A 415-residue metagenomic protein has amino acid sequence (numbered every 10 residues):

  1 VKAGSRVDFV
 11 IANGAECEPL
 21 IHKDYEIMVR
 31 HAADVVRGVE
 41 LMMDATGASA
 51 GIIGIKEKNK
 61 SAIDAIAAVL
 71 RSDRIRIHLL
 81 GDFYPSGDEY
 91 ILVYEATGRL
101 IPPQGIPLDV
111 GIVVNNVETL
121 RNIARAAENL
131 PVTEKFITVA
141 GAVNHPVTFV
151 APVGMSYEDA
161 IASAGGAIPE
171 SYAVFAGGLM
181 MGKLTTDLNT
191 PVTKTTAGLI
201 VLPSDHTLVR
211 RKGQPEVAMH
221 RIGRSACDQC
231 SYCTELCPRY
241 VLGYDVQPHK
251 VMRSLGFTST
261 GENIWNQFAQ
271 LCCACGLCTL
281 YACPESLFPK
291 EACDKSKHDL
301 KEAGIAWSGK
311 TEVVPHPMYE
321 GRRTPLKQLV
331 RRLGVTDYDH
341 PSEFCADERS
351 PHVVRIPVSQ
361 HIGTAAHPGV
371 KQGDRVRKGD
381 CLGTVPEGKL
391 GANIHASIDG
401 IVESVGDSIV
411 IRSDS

Functional and structural regions predicted by a protein language model:
K2-D8, A12, A48-D159, S163-E170 (+1 more regions): Hydrophobic alpha-helical positions that pack around
V29-A45: Histidine-anchored nucleotide/phosphate-binding helix
R99-G105, N116, W307-D347, I409-R412: Extended boundary segments
L202-R224, Y232-T234, R239-H316, P351: Ferredoxin-type iron-sulfur electron-transfer modules in oxidoreductases and energy-metabolism complexes
E343-T364, T384-V385, G391-A396: Short beta-strand-turn/beta-hairpin segments enriched in glycine/proline and small hydrophobics that form edge-strand
A366-R375, G379: Short histidine-centered loop motifs in beta-beta connectors
R377-G391, S408-V410: Short hydrophobic beta/alpha edge segments that flank linear recognition/processing sites
G400-V402: Conserved hydrophobic positions within beta-strands
